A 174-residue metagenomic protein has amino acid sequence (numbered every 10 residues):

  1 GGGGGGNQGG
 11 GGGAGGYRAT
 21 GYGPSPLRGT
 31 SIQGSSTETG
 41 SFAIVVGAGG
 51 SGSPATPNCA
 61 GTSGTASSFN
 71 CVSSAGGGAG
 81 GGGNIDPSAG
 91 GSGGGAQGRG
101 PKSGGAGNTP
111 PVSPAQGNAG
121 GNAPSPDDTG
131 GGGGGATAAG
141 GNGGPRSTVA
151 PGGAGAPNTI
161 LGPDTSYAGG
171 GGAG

Functional and structural regions predicted by a protein language model:
G1-G174: Low-complexity, glycine/proline-biased repetitive segments and flexible coils/loops
